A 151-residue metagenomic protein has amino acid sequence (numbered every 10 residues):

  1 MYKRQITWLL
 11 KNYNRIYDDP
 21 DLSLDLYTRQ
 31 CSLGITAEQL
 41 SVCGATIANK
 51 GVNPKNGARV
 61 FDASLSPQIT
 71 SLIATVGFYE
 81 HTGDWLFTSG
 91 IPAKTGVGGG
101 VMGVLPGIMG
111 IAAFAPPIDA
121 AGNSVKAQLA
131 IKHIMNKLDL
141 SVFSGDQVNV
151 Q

Functional and structural regions predicted by a protein language model:
M1-Y2: Conserved small/polar residues in nucleotide/adenosyl-binding loops
L9-I69, D119-S124: Penicillin-binding protein/beta-lactamase superfamily catalytic region
I47-Q151: Structured C-terminal helix/loop/strand segments within mature extracytoplasmic catalytic/sensor domains
